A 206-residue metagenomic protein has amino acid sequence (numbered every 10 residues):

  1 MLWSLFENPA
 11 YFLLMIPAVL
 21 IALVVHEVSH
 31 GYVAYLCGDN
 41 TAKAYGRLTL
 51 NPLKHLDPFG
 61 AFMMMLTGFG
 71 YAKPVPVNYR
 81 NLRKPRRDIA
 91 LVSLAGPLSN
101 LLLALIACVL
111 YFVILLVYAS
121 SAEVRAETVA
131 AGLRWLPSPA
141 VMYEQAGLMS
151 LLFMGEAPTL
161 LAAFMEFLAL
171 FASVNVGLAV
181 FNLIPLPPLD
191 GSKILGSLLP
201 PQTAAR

Functional and structural regions predicted by a protein language model:
M1-R206: Hydrophobic transmembrane alpha-helices and their immediate loop junctions in multi-pass integral membrane proteins
